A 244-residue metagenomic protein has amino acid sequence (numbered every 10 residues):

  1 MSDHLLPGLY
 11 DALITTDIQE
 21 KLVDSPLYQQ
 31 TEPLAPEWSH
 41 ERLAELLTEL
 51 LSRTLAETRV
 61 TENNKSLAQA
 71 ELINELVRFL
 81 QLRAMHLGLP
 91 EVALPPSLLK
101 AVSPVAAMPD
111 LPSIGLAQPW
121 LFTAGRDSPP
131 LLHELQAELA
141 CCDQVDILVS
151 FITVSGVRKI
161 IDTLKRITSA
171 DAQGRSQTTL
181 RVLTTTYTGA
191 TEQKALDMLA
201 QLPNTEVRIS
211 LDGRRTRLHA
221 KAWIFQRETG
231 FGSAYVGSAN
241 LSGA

Functional and structural regions predicted by a protein language model:
M1-A244: PLD/PLD-like phosphodiesterase catalytic module centered on the HKD motif
